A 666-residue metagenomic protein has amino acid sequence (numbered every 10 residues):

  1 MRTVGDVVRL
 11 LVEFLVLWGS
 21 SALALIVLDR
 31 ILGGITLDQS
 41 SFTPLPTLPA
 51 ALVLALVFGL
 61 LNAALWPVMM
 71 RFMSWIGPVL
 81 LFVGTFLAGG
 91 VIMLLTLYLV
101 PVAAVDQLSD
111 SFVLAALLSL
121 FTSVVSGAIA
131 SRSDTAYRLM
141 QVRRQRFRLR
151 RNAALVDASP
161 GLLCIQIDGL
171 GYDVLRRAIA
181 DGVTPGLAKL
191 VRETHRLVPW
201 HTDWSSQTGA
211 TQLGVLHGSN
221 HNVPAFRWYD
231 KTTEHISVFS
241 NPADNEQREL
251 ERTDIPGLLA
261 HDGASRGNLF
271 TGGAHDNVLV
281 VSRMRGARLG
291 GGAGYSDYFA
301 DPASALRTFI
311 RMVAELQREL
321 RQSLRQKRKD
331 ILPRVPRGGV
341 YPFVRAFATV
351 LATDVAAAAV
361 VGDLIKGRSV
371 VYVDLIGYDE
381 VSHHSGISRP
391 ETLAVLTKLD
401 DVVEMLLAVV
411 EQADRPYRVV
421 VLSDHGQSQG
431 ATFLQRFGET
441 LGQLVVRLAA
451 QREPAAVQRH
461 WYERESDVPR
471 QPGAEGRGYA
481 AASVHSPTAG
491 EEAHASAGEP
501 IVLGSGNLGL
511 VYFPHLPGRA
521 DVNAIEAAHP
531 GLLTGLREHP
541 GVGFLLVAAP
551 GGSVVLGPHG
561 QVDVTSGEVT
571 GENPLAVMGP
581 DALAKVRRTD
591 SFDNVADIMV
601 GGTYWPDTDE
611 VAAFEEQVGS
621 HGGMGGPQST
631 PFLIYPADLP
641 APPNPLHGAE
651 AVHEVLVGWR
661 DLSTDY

Functional and structural regions predicted by a protein language model:
M1-L117, V124-Y137: Juxtamembrane/disordered regions of integral membrane proteins
T135-M140, G218-G386, N507-F513, P517-R519 (+3 more regions): His/Asp/Glu-rich, glycine-adjacent segments that coordinate divalent cations and/or stabilize oxyanion chemistry on
R138-H195, R436: Active-site-proximal N-terminal segment of extracellular/periplasmic enzymes that hydrolyze or transfer
V156-R176, L190, V215, V370-I376 (+5 more regions): Beta-strand elements within well-structured catalytic alpha/beta cores of enzymes that handle phosphate/sulfate esters
R177-G214, G218-V223: Short, structured active-site-proximal loop/turn typified by the sulfatase FGly-forming signature C/S-X-P-X-R
T233, S240-I255, L259-D262, R266-G273 (+4 more regions): Active-site neighborhoods of enzymes that stabilize oxyanions during catalysis
V350-L351, V355, V371, Y378-V419 (+2 more regions): A long, amphipathic alpha-helix that forms part of the scaffold/cap immediately adjacent to metal-dependent active
D400-G438, V554-L556, Q561: Metal-dependent active-site segment of extracytoplasmic phospho-/sulfohydrolases and closely related
